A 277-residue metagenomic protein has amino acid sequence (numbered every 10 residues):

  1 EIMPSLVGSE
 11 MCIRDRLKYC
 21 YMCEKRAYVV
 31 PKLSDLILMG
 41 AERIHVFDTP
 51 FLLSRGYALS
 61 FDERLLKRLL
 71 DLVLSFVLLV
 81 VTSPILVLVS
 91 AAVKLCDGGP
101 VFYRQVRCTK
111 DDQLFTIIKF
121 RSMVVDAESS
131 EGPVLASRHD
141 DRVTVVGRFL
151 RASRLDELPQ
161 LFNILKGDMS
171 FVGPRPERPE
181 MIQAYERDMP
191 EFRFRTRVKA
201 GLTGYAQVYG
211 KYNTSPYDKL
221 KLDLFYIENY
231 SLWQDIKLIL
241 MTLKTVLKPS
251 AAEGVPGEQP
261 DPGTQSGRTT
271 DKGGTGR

Functional and structural regions predicted by a protein language model:
E1-G8, I13: Single conserved hydrophobic/aromatic residue that forms the stacking wall/gate of nucleotide- or nucleobase-binding
L17-R55: Extended, hydrophilic extramembrane loops/domains of integral membrane proteins
E24, V29-P31, F162, V208-K211: Hydrophobic alpha-helical segments characteristic of transmembrane helices
V29, F47, A58, D62 (+6 more regions): Residue-level signature of the cytosolic catalytic core of signaling kinases
S34-D35, G40-R43, Y103-R142, T203-K221: Short, glycine-rich, amphipathic interfacial segments at transmembrane boundaries or analogous
M39-V77, V101-Q105, K211-L232: Glycine-rich flexible loop motifs, especially short His-Gly-Gly/GGXG/HXGH segments used as catalytic or interaction
D62-D126, N163, L232, L238-R277: A hydrophobic, helix-centered structural microdomain
A136-K199, L238-V246: A short, structured surface patch at a secondary-structure boundary
